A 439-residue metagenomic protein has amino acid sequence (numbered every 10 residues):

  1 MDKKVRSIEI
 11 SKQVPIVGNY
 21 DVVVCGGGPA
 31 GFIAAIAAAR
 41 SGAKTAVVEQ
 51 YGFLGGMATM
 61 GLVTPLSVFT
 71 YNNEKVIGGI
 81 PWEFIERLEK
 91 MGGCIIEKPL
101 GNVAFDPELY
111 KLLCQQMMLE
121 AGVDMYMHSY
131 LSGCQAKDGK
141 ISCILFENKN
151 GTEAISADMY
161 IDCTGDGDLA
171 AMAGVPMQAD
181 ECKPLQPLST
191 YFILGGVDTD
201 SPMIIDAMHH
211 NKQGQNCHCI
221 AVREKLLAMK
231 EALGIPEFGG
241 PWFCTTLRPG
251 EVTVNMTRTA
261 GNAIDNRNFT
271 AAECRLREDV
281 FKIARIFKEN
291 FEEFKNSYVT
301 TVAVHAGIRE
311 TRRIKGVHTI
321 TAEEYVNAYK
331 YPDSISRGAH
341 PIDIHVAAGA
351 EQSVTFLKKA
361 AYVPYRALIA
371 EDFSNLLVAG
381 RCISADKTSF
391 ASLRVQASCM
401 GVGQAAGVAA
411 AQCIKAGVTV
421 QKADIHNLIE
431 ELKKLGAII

Functional and structural regions predicted by a protein language model:
D2-K4, S11, N19, A37 (+5 more regions): Conserved N-terminal/central alpha/beta ligand/cofactor-binding core
D2-V5, E9, Q13, M57 (+3 more regions): Flavin (FAD/FMN)-binding glycine-rich loop and adjacent Rossmann-like elements that form
I16-G28: Beta1/beta-strand and adjacent pyrophosphate-binding region of the FAD-binding site in flavoprotein oxidoreductases
G31: N-terminal Rossmann-fold NAD(P) dinucleotide-binding loop
D138-I144: Short, hydrophobic/aromatic-rich segments at coil-to-beta transitions
